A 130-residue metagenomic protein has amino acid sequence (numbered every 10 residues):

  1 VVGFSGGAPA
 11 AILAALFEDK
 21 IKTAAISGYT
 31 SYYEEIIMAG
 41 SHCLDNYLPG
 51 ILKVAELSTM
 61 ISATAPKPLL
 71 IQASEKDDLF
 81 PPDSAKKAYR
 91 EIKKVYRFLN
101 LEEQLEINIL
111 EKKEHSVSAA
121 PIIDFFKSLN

Functional and structural regions predicted by a protein language model:
V1-K53: Primarily recognizes the serine-hydrolase "nucleophile elbow" in alpha/beta-hydrolase and SGNH/GDSL folds
F4, A8, D77-L79, A85-A88 (+2 more regions): Substrate-binding groove of N-acetylhexosamine-processing glycoside hydrolases
G7, S31, K76-D78, K112-E114: Short, glycine-/Ser/Thr-/acidic-enriched flexible segments
A11-A14, L57-M60, V95: Generic recognition of flexible, low-complexity loop/linker segments
T23-I26, A63, L70-Q72, E106: Structural recognition of the beta-strand scaffold that forms the well-ordered cores of secreted hydrolase catalytic
S27-T30, P66, K94, F98 (+1 more regions): Short, well-ordered loop/turn and helix-capping segments at boundaries between secondary-structure elements and domains
Y33, M38-R90: The feature captures the conserved acid-bearing segment of alpha/beta-hydrolase catalytic domains
R90, Y96-N130: C-terminal catalytic histidine-bearing segment of alpha/beta-hydrolase fold enzymes
